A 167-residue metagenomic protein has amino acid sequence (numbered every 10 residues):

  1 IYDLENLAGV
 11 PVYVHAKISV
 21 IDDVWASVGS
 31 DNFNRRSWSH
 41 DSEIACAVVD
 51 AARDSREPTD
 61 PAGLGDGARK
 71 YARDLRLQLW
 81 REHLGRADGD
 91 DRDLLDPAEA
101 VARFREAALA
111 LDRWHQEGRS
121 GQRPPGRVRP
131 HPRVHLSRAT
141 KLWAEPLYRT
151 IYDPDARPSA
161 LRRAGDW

Functional and structural regions predicted by a protein language model:
I1-W167: Long, C-terminal catalytic modules of enzymes
